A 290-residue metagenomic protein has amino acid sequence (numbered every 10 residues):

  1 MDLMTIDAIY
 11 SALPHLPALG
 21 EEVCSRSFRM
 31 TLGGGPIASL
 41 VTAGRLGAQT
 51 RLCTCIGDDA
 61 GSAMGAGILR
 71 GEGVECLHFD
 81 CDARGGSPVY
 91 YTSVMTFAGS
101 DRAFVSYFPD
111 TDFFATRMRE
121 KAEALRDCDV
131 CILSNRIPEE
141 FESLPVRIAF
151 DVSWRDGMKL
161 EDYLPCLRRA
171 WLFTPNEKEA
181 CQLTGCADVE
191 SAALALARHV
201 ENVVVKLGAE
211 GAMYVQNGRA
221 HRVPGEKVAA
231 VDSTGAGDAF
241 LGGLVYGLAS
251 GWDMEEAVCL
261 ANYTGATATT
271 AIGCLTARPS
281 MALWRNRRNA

Functional and structural regions predicted by a protein language model:
M1-C55, S62-M64, A230: Glycine-rich phosphate/adenosyl-contacting loop at the front of the ribokinase-like
M1-T5, R51, G67-C81, T92-R222: Ribokinase/PfkB-type carbohydrate-kinase core domain
I9, V105, Q182-L183, A268 (+1 more regions): Residues that scaffold the ATP/ADP-binding catalytic core of kinase and kinase-like folds
S27-G34, A60, S87-P88, A187 (+3 more regions): Residues at secondary-structure transition points
I37-V41, A63, R168, K178 (+3 more regions): A broad detector of short, well-ordered amphipathic alpha-helices that serve as recognition/interaction surfaces
T42, I68, G243, G247: Rossmann-fold NAD(P)-dependent oxidoreductase module
A83-G85: A short beta-turn/loop motif at secondary-structure boundaries
V189-A290: Conserved phosphate-binding/catalytic region of the ribokinase-like
